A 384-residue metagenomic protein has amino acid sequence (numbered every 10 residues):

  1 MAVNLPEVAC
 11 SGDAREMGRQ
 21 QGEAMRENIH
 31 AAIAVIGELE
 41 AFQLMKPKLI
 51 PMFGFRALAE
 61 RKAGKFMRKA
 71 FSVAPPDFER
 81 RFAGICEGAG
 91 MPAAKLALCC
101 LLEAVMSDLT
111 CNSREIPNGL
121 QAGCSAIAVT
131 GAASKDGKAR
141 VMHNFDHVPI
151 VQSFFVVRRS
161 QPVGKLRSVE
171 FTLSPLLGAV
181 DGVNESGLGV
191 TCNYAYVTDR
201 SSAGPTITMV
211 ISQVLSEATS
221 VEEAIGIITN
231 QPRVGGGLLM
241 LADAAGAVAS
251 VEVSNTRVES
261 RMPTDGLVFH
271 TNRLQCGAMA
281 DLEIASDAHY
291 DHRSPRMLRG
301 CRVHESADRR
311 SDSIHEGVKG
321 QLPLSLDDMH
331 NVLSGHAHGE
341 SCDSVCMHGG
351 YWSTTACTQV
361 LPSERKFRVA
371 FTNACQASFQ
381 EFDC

Functional and structural regions predicted by a protein language model:
M1-G123, S216-C384: C-terminus-biased signal that marks the final domain/tail of proteins
L101-V210, T355-Q359, F367-V369, A377: Internal mixed beta-strand/loop scaffold within catalytic domains of large alpha/beta enzymes
Q213: Mg2+-dependent prenyl diphosphate-binding active-site environment of isoprenoid biosynthetic enzymes
